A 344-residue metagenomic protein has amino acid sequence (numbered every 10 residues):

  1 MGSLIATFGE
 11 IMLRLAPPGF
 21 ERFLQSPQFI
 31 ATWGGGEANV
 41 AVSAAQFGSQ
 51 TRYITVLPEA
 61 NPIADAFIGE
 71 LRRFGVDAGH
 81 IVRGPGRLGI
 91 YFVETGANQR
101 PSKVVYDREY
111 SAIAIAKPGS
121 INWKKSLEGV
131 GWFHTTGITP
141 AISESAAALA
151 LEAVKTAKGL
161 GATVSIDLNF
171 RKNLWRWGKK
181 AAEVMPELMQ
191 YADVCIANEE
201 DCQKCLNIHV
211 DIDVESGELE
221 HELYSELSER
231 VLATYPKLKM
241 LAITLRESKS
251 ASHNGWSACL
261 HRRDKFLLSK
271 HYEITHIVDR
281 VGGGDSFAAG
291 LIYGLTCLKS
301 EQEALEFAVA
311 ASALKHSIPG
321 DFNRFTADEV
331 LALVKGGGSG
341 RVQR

Functional and structural regions predicted by a protein language model:
M1-V76, A97-Q99, A116-G119, H276-V278 (+1 more regions): Glycine-rich phosphate/adenosyl-contacting loop at the front of the ribokinase-like
T7-E21, N254-K270: Acidic-glycine-rich active-site phosphate/pyrophosphate-binding loop
Q50-I138, V330-R344: Conserved N-terminal subdomain of the carbohydrate kinase-like
K158-T163, Y235-K239: A short helix->loop->beta-strand "cap" motif at the edges of active sites that frequently abuts
G161-L168, L174: Short beta-strand/loop segments at the ligand-binding rim of alpha/beta enzyme cores
L174-D264: Conserved phosphate/ATP/ADP-binding segment of small-molecule kinases
L267-G337: Conserved post-catalytic alpha-helical subdomain immediately downstream of the catalytic base and nucleotide-binding
